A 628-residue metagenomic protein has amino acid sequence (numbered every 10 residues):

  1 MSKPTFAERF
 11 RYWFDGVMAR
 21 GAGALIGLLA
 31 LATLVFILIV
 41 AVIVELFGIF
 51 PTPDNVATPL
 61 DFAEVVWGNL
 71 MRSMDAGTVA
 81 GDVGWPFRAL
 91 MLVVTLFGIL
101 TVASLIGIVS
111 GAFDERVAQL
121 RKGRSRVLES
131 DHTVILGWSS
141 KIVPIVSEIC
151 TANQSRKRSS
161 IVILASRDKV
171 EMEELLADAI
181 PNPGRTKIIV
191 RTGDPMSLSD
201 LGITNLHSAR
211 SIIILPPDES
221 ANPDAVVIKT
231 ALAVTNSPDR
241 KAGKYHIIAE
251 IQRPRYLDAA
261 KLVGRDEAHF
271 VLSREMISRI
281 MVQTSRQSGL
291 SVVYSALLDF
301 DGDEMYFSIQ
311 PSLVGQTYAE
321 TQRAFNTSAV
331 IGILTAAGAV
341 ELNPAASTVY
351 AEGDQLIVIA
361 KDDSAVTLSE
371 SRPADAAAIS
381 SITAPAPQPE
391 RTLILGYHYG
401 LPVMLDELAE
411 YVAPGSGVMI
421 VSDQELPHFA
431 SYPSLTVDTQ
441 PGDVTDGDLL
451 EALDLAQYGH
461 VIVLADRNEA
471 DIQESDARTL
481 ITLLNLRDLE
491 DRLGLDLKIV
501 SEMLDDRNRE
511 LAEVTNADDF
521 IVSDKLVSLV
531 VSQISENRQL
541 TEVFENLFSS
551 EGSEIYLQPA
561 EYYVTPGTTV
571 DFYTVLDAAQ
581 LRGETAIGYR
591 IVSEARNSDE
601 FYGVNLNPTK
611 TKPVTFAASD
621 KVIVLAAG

Functional and structural regions predicted by a protein language model:
M1-G628: Cytosolic regulatory regions of ion transport systems
